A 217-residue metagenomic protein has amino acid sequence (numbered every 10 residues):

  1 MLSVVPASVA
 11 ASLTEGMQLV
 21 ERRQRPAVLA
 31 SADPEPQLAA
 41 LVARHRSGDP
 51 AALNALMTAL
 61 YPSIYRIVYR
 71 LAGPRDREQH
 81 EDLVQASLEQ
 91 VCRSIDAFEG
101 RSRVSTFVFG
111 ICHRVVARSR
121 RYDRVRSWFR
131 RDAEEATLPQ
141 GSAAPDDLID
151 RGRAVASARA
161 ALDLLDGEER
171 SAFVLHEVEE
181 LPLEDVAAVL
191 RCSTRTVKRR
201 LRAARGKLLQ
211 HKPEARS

Functional and structural regions predicted by a protein language model:
M1-S47, A51-P62, R93-D96, R121-T194 (+1 more regions): Intrinsic, short, N-terminal disordered tails of RNA polymerase sigma-factor systems
R46-S47, R70-R75, Q85-R103, Y122-R124: Sigma70-family region 2
A55, R66-I67, L71: Small beta-barrel nucleic-acid-binding modules, principally OB-folds
M57, V84, C112: Short-chain dehydrogenase/reductase
I64, V68, I95, V108-R124: Hydrophobic-face residues of short alpha-helical interaction/recognition segments
R103-S105, L190: Conserved catalytic loop/helix region of short-chain dehydrogenase/reductase
